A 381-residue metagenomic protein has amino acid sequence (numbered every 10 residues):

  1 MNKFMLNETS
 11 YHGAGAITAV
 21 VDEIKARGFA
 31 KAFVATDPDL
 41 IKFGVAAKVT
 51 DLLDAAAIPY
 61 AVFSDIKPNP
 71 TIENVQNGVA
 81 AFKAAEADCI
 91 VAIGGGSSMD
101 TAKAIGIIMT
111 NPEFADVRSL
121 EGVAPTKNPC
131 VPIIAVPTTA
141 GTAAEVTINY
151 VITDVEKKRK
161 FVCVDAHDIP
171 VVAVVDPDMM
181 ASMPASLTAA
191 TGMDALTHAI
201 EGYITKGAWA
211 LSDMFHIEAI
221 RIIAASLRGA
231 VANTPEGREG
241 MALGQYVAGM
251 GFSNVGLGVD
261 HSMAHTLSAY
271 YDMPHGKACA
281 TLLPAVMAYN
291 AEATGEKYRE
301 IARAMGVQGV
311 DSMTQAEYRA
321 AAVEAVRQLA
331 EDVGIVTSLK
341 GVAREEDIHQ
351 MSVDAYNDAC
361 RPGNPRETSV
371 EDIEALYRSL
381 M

Functional and structural regions predicted by a protein language model:
M1-F63: An N-terminal, well-structured beta->alpha segment
I17-V20, K42-V45, I72-V75, S98-A102 (+3 more regions): Short glycine/serine/threonine-rich phosphate/pyrophosphate-binding segments that cradle anionic phosphate groups
I41-F114, R228-R238: N-terminal small/polar loop signature for handling phosphorylated ligands or for N-terminal nucleophile
E73-D178: Glycine/threonine-rich beta-strand-loop-alpha-helix active-site module that forms ligand/phosphate-binding
N149-V255: Carboxylate- and glycine-rich phosphate/diphosphate-binding segment that chelates Mg2+/Mn2+
V255-A321, R327: C-terminal catalytic subdomain
Y298, A302, Q308-M381: C-terminal charged capping/lid subdomain of soluble metabolic enzymes
